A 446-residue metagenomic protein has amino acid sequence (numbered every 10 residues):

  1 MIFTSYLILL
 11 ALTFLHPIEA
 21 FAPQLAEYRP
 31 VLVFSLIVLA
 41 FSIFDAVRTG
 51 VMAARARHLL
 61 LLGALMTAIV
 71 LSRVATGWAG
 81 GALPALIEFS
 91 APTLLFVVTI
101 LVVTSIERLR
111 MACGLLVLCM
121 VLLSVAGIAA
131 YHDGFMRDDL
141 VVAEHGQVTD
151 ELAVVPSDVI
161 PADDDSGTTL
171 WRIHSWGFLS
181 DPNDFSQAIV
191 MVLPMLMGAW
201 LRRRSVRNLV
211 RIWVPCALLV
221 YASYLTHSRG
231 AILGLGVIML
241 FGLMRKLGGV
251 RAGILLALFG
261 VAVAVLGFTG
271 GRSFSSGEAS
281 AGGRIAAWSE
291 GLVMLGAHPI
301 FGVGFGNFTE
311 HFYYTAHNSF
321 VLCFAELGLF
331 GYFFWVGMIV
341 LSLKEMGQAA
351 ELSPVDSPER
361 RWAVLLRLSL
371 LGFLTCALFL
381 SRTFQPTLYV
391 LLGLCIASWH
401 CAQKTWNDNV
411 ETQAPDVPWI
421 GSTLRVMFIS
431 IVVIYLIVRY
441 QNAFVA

Functional and structural regions predicted by a protein language model:
M1-L71, G77-P84, E107, D139-V159 (+4 more regions): Transmembrane signal-anchor hairpin modules in multi-pass inner-membrane enzymes, especially those that act on
T4-F14, V214, G347-S381, C395-H400 (+1 more regions): Loop-to-helix entry and N-terminal half of a specific, functionally important transmembrane alpha helix in multi-pass
T13-P23, D163-F178, F301-A325: Juxtamembrane membrane-water interface segments that cap and precede transmembrane helices
L15, E27-F44, L86-L95, F185-L193 (+2 more regions): Membrane-embedded alpha-helical segments of multi-pass membrane proteins, especially the transmembrane helices
L32-V33, R57-T67, A79-L101, M111-M120 (+1 more regions): Aromatic-anchored transmembrane helix interface
F34-T49, V192-R203, L329-S353: Hydrophobic, aromatic-rich transmembrane alpha-helices and their immediate juxtamembrane boundary segments
M66-R73, L94-L95, R110-K246, G253-F259 (+4 more regions): Alpha-helical transmembrane segments of multi-pass inner-membrane proteins
F135, V148, L152-A153, D181 (+1 more regions): TM-adjacent membrane-interface loops and short helices in multi-pass inner/ER membrane proteins
